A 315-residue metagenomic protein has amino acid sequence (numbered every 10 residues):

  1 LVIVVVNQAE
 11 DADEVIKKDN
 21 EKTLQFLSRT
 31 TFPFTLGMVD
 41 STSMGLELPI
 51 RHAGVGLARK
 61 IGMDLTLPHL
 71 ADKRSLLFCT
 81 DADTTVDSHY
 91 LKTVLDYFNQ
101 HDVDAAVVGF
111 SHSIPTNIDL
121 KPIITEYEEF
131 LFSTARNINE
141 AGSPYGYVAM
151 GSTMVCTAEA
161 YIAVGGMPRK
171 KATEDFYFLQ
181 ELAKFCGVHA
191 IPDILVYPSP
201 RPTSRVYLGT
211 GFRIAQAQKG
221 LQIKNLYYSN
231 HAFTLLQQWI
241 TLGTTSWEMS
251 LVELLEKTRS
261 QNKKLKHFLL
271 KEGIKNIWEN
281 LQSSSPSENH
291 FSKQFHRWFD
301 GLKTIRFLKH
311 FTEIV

Functional and structural regions predicted by a protein language model:
D13-R74: Active-site-proximal specificity loops/subdomain of glycosyltransferases
K73-R74, T80-Y97: Acidic donor-binding/catalytic loop of UDP-sugar-dependent glycosyltransferases, especially processive GT2
H89-T125: Conserved donor NDP-sugar-binding/catalytic core segment of glycosyltransferases
A135-V155: A recurrent flexible, glycine/aromatic-enriched loop bordering the glycosyltransferase active site that acts as
K170, L182-Y197: Catalytic donor-sugar/metal-binding loop of nucleotide-sugar-dependent glycosyltransferases
K170-Y177: Acidic donor-binding loop at a coil-to-helix junction in glycosyltransferase catalytic cores that engages
I191-T210: Active-site donor/metal-binding and catalytic loop motifs of nucleotide-sugar-dependent glycosylation enzymes
Q216-V315: Terminal low-complexity segments of carbohydrate-biosynthetic enzymes
